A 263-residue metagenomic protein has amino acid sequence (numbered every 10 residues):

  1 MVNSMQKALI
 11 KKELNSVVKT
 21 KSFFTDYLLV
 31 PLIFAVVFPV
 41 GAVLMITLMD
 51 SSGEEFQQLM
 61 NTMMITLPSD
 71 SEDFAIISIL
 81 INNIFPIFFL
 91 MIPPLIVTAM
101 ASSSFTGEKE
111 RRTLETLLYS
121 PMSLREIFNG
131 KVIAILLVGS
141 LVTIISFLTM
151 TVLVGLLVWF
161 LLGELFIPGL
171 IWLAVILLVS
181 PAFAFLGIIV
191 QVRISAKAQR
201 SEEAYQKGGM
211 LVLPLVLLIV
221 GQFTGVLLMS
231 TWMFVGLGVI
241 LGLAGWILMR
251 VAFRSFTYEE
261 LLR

Functional and structural regions predicted by a protein language model:
M1-P31, A35: Aromatic- and glycine-rich beta-strand/loop motifs that create alpha-glucan
V18, K197, L243-R263: Junction motif at the cytosolic side of a transmembrane helix
V18, S22-T25, G163-V212: A structural motif at transmembrane helix-loop-helix junctions in multipass membrane proteins
K21-E54, L59, I84-T98, L141 (+2 more regions): Hydrophobic alpha-helical transmembrane segments of multi-pass membrane transport/permease proteins
S52-M60, T149-L177, M229: Membrane-interfacial helix-loop-helix connectors in multipass membrane proteins
I92, L124-T151: Selective transmembrane-helix segments that form parts of the transport pathway or gating/packing helices in multipass
V97-T116: Transmembrane helix boundary and interhelical loop/hinge segments in multi-pass membrane proteins
Q199-Q206, V220-V239: Extracellular/periplasmic helix-loop-helix junctions in multi-pass membrane proteins
